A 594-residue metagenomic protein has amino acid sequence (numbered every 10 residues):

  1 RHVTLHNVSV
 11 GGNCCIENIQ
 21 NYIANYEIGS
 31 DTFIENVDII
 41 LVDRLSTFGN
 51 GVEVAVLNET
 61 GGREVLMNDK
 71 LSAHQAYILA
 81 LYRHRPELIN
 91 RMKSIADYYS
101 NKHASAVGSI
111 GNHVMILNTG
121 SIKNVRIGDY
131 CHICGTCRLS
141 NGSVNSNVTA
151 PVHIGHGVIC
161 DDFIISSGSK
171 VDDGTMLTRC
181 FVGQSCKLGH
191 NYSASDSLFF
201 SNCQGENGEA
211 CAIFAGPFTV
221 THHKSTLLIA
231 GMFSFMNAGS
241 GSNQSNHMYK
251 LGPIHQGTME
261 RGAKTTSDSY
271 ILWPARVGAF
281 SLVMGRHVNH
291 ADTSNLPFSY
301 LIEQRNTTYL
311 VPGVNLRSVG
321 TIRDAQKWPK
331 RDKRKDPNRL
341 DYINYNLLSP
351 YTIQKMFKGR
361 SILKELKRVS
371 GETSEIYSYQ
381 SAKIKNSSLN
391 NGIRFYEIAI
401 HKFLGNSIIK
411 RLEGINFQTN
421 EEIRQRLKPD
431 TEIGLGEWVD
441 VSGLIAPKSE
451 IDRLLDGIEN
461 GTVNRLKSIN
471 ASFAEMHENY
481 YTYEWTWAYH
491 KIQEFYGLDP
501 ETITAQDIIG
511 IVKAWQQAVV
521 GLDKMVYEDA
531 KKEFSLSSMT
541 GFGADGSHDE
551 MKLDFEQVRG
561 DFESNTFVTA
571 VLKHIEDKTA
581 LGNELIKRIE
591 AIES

Functional and structural regions predicted by a protein language model:
R1-V3, N7-G12: N-terminal cofactor/phosphate-binding cores enriched in small/glycine residues, especially glycine-rich loops such as
H2-V3, S100-H103, V107, G120 (+2 more regions): Surface-exposed loop/turn motifs in large extracellular/passenger domains
S9, C15-Y98, C134-G135, V144-V148 (+2 more regions): Glycine-rich hexapeptide-repeat left-handed beta-helix
N13, N21-Y22, Y26-F33, D38-F48 (+7 more regions): Long, charge-dense tracts
V37, Q304-E593: Long, compositionally biased intrinsically disordered regions
